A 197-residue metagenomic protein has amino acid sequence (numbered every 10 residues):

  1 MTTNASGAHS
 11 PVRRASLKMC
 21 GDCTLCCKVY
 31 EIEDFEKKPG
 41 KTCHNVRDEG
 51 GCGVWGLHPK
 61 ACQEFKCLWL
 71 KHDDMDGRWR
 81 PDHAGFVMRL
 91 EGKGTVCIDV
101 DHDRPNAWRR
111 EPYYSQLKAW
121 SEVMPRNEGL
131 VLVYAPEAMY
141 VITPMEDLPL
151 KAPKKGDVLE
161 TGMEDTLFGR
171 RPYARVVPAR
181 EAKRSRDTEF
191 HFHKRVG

Functional and structural regions predicted by a protein language model:
T2-G197: Short loop/turn segments that flank or connect secondary-structure elements
